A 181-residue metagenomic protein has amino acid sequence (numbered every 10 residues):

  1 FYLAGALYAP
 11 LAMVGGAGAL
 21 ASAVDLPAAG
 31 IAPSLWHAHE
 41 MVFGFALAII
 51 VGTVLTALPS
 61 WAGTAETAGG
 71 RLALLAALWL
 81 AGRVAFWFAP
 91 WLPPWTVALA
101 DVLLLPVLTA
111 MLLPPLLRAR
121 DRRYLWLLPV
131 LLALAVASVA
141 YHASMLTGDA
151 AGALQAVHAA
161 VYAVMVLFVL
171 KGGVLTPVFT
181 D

Functional and structural regions predicted by a protein language model:
F1-D181: Hydrophobic alpha-helical transmembrane segments of multi-pass integral membrane proteins
